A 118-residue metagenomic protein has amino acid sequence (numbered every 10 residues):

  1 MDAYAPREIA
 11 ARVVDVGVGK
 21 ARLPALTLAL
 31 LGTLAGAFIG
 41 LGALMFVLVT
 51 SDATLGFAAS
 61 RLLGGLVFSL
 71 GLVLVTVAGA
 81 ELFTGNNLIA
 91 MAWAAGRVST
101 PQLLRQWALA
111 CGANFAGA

Functional and structural regions predicted by a protein language model:
M1-A118: Alpha-helical transmembrane segments and their helix-helix packing motifs
